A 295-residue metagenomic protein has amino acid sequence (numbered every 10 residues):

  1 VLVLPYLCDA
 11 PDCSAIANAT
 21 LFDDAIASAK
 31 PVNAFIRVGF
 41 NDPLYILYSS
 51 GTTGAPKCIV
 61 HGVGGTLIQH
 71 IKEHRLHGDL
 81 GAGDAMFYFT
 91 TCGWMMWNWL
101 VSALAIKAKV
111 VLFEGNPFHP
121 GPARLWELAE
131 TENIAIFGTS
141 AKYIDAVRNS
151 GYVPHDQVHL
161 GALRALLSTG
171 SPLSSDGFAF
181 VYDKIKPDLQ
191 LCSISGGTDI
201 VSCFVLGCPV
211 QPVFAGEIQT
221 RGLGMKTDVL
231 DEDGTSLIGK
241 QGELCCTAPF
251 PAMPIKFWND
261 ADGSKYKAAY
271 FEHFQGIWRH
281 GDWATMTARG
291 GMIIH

Functional and structural regions predicted by a protein language model:
V1, K107, A129, F137 (+2 more regions): Residue-level signal for inorganic ion chemistry
L2-V3, S14-Y48, A55, G65 (+2 more regions): Conserved pre-ATP/AMP-binding loop-to-beta segment of ANL
Y6-A10, T91, E114-F118, E132-F180 (+2 more regions): Adenylate-forming
A25, S49, T66-L67, F250 (+2 more regions): Adenylate-forming
P43, S49-T52, H74, M86 (+5 more regions): Conserved S/T- and glycine-rich ATP-binding loop of Class I adenylate-forming
L67-A85, M95-A135, S150: Conserved AMP-binding/adenylation subdomain of ANL enzymes
E130, R164-G291: Conserved AMP-binding/adenylate-forming
